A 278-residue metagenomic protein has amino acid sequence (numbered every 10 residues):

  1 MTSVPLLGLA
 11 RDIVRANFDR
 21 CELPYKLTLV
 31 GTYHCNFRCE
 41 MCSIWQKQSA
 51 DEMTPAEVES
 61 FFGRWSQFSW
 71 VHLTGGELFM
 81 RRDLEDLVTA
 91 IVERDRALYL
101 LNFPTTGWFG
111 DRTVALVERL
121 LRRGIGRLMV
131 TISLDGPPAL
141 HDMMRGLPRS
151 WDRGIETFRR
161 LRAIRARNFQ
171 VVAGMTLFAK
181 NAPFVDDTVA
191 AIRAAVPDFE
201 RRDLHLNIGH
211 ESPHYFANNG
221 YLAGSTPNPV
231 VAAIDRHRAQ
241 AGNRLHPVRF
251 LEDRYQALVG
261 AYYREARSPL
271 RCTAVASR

Functional and structural regions predicted by a protein language model:
M1, I125-S277: Radical SAM enzyme [4Fe-4S]-AdoMet core and its adjacent flexible, acidic and glycine-rich loops/tails across
S3-L128, H237: Conserved alpha-helical substructure of the radical SAM core
